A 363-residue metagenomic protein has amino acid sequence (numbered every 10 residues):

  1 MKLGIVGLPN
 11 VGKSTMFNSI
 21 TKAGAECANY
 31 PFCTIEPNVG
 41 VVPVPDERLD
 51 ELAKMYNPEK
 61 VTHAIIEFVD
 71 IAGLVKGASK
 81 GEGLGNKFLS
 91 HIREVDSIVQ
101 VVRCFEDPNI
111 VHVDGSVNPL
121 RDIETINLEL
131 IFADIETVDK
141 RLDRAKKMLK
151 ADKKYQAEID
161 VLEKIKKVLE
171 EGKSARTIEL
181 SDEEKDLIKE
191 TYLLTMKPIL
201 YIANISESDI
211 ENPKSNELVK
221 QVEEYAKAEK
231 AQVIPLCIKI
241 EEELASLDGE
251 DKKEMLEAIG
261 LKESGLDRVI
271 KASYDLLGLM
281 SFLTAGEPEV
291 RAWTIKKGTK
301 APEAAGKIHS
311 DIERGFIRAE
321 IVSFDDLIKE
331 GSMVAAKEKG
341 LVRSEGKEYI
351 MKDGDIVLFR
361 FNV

Functional and structural regions predicted by a protein language model:
M1-V111, D139-K140, A145: Conserved G1/Walker A P-loop phosphate-binding module
K2-V6, F17, R144-I350, N362-V363: C-terminal-of-GTPase-core extension/linker across diverse P-loop GTPases
A23-P31, N38-G40, R48-E51, K80 (+9 more regions): Glycine-rich, flexible loop/turn motifs
F32, D46-L49, T62-F68, E82-D96 (+9 more regions): Amphipathic alpha-helical transducer elements in NTP-driven molecular machines
G40-P45, A72-E82, R93-Y155, V168-S181 (+1 more regions): Conserved Switch II/interswitch segment of TRAFAC-class P-loop GTPases
Y56, I126-L130, I238: A ubiquitous short alpha-helical element
D70, F359-R360: Conserved metal-binding segment of the jelly-roll/cupin
K352-V357: Structural motif
